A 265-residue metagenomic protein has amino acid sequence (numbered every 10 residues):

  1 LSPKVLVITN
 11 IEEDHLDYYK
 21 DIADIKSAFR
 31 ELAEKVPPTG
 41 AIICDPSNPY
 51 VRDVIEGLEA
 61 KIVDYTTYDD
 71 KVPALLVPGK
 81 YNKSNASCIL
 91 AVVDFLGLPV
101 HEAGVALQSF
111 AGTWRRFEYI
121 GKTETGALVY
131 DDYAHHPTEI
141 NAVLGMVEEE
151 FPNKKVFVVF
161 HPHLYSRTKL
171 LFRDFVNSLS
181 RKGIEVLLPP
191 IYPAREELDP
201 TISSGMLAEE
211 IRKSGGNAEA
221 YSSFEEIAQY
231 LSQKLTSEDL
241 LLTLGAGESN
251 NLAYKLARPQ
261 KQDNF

Functional and structural regions predicted by a protein language model:
L1-S2, L179: Short glycine/proline-enriched loop/turn "hinge" motifs that connect secondary-structure elements and lie
S2-V129, G205-E209: Acidic, Mg2+-coordinating active-site environments of NTP-dependent enzymes
R30, E59-K61, L76, A91-R115 (+1 more regions): ATP-dependent carboxylate-amine ligase
